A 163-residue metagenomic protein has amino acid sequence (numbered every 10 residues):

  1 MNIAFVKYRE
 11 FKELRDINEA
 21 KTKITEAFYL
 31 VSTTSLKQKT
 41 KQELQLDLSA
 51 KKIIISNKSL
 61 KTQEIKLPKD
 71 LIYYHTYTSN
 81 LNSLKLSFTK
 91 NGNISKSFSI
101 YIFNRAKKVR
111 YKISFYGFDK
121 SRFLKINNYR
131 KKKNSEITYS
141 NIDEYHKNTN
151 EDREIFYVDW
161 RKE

Functional and structural regions predicted by a protein language model:
I3, R9, E19-T22, T33 (+3 more regions): N-terminal helix-rich module
L14-I17: Interdomain signal-transducing alpha-helical coiled-coil linkers
E26: Short, conserved clusters of charged catalytic residues that mark active-site and nucleotide-handling motifs
